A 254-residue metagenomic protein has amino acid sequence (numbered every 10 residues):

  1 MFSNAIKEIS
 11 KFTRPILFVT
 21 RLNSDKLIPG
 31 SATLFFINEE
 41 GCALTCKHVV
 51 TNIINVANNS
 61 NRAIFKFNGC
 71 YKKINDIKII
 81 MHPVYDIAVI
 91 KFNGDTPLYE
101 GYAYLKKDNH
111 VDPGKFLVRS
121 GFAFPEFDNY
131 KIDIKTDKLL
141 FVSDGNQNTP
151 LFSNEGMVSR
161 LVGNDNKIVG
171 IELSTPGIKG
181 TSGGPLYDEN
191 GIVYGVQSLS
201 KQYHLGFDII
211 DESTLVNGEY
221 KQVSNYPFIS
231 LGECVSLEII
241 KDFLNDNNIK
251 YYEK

Functional and structural regions predicted by a protein language model:
M1-F36, A43-C46, Y85-A88, F243 (+1 more regions): N-terminal activation segment of mature serine protease catalytic domains
F2-N4, A123-P125, V193, Q197-K254: C-terminal cap/linker of serine protease catalytic domains
I16, L34, G41, T45 (+8 more regions): Terminal peptide-recognition signature
I28-S31, I178-S182: Short, small/polar residue-rich loop motifs at catalytic or cofactor-binding pockets
P29, N38-V84, S120-F122: Catalytic-histidine neighborhood of serine endopeptidases, predominantly the chymotrypsin-like S1/PA family
F36-N38, K78-M81, R160-V162, D188: A residue-level detector for short acidic-glycine micro-motifs
Y85-K91, N166-S174: Short, solvent-exposed secondary-structure boundary/capping segments
A103-V169, G177-T181, Q197-I210: Flexible, gly/ser-rich surface segments that form the specificity/activation loops bordering the active-site cleft
